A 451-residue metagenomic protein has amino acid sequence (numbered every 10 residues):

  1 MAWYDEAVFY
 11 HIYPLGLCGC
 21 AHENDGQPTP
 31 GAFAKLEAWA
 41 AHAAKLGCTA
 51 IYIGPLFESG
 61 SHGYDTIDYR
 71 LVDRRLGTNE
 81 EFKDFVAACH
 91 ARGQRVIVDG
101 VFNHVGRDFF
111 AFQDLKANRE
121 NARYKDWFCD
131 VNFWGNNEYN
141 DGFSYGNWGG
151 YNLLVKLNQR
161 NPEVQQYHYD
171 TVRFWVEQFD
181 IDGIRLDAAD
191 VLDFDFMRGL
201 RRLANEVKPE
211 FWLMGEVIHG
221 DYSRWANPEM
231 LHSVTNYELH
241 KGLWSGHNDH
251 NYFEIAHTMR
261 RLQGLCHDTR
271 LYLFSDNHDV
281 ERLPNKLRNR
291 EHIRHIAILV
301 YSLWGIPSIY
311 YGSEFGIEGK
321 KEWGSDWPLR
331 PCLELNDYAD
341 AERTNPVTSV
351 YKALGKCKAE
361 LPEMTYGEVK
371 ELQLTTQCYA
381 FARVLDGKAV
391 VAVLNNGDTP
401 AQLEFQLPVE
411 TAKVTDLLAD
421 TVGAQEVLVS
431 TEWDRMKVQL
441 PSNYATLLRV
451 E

Functional and structural regions predicted by a protein language model:
M1-F9, Y13-T49, L56-Q178, L200-E206 (+1 more regions): Substrate-binding/active-site clefts of carbohydrate-active enzymes
A2-E6, N24, P28, A256-H257 (+1 more regions): Loop/helix patches that line or flank the sugar-binding groove of alpha-linked glycan CAZymes
V8-H11, I51-I53, V96-V98, I184 (+3 more regions): Hydrophobic faces of well-ordered beta-strands that scaffold small-molecule active sites in alpha/beta enzyme cores
C48, D180-I181, G305-I306: A structural motif
R92, K116, E177, D187-H267 (+5 more regions): Active-site-proximal helices and loops of the catalytic beta/alpha 8
H104, H168-F194, L273, N277: Active-site groove signature of glycoside hydrolases
L407-V422: Solvent-exposed beta-hairpin/edge-strand motifs
S430-E451: C-terminal beta-strand-rich structural cap/linker in extracellular carbohydrate-active enzymes
